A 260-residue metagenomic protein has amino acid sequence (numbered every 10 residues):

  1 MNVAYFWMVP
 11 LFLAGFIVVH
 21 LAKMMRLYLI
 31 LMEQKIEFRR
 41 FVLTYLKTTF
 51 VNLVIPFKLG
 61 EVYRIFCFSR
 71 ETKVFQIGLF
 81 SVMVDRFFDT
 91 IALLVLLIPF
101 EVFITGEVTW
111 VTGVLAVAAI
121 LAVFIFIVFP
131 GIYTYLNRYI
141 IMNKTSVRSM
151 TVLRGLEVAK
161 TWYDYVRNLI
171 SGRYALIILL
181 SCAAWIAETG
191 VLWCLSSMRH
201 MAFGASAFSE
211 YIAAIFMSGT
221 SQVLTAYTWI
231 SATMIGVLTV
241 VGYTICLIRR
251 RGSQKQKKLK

Functional and structural regions predicted by a protein language model:
M1-L46, F103-K260: Predominantly cytoplasmic-facing regulatory/coupling regions of multi-pass membrane proteins
K23-L29, F50, I55, R64-C67 (+2 more regions): Hydrophobic side chains within alpha-helical segments
Y28-K35, I65-Q76, F80: Transmembrane-helix boundary and interhelical linker motifs in polytopic inner-membrane proteins
R40-L43, V62, K73-F87: Membrane-interface alpha-helices at helix entry/exit sites of multi-pass transporters
V42-T72, L156: Extended non-transmembrane interhelical loops and adjacent amphipathic helices of multipass membrane proteins
V51-I55, L79-V102, T233-V241: Membrane-embedded alpha-helical segments of transport systems, primarily multispan ion/solute transporters
